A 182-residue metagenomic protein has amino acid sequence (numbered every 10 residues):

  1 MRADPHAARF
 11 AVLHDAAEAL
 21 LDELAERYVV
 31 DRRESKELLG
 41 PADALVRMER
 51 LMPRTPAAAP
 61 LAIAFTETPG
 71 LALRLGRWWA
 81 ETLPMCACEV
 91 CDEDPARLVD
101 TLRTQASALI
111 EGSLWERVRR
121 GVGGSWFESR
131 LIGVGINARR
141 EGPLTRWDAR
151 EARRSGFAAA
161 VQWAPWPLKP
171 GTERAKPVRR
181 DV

Functional and structural regions predicted by a protein language model:
M1, L24, L83-V182: Acidic, proline/glycine-rich low-complexity IDRs
M1-D15: Terminal, regulation- and interaction-focused segments at domain boundaries
A11-R32: Amphipathic alpha-helical segments
D31-L71: Amphipathic, interaction-prone secondary-structure segments
A57-D94, A159-V161: Intrinsically disordered, low-complexity regulatory segments enriched in Ser/Thr/Pro and charged residues
